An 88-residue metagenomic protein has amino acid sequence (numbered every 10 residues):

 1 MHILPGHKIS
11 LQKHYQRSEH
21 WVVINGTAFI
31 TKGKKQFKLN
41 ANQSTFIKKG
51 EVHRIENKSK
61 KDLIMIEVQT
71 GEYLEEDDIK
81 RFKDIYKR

Functional and structural regions predicted by a protein language model:
M1-Q16, F29: Conserved short histidine dyad/triad with adjacent acidic residue
H2-P5, I24-T27, F46, R54: A structural signal for the main folded, soluble domain(s) of proteins
L11-Q12, T31, E56, I66: Beta-strand residues in well-ordered beta-sheet regions across diverse protein folds
Y15, E51-R54: Short, charged beta-turn/beta-strand-edge "cap" motif at the junction between a beta-strand and an adjacent loop
Y15-K34: Glycine- and acidic-residue-biased ligand/ion/polar-headgroup-sensing regions
K32-V52: Short acidic-glycine-tyrosine-enriched beta hairpin
R54-R88: Double-stranded beta-helix
